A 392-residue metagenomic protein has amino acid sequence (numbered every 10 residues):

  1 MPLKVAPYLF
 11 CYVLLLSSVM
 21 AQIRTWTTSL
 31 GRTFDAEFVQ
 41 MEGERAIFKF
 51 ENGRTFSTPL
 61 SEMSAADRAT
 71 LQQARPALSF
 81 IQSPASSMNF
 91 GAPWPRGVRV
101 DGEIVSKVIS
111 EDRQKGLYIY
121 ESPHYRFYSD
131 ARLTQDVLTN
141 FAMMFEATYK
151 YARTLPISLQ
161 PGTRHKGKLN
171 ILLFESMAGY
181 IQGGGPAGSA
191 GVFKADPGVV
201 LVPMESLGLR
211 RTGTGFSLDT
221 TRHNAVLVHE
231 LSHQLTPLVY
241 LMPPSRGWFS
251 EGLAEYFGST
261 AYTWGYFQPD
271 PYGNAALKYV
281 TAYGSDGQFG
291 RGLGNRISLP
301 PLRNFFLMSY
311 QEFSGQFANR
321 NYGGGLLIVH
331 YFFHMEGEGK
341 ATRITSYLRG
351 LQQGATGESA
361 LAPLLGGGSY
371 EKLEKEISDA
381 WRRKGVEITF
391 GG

Functional and structural regions predicted by a protein language model:
M1-V5: N-terminal secretory signal peptides that target proteins for export/translocation
A6-S18: Bacterial N-terminal signal peptides
Y8, Q22-G31, P237-P244: General secondary-structure propensity
M20-R126, L133, T139-K150, P156-L159: Compositionally biased alpha-helical segments
I23, D35-F38, R68, L138 (+10 more regions): Extracytoplasmic/secreted envelope proteins and their assembly/folding machinery, especially bacterial periplasmic
E51, E175-A178, H334-E336: Short, flexible beta-strand-to-coil junctions
R113, V192, V200-L201, R222 (+1 more regions): Acidic/His/Gly-enriched intrinsically disordered linker/tail segments that often contain short helix/coil "MoRF-like"
Q114-R246, G357-A360: Juxtacatalytic substrate-recognition/specificity segment
